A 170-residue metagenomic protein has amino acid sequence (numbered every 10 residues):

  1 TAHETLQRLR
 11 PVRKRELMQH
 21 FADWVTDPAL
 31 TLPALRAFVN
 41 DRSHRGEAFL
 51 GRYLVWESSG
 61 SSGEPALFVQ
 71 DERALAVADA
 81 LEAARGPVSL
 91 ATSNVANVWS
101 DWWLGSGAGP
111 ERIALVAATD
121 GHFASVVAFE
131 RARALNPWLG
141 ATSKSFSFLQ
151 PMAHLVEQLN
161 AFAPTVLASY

Functional and structural regions predicted by a protein language model:
T1-E57, G63-P110, T119, A161-V166: Nucleotide 5′-phosphate-binding alpha/beta core
A117-Y170: Conserved adenylate-forming
